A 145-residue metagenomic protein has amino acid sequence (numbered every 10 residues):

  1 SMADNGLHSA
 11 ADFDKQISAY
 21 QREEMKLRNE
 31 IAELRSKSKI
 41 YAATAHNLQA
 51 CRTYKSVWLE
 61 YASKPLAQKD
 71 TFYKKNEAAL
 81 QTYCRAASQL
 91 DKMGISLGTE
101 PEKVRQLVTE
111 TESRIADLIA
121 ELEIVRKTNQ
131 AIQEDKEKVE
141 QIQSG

Functional and structural regions predicted by a protein language model:
S1-G145: Extended intrinsically disordered terminal tails
